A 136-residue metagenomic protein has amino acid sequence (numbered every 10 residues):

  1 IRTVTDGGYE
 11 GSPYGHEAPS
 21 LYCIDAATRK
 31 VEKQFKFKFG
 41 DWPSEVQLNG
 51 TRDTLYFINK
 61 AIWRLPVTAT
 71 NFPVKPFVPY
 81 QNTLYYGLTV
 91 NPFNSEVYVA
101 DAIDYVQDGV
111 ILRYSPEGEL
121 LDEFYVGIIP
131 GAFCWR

Functional and structural regions predicted by a protein language model:
Y9-P19, F57, D104-D108: Short, solvent-exposed loop/turn segments at conserved positions within beta-propeller repeat blades
H16-R29, I111-G118: Beta-propeller blade signature
K30-K38, N71-Q81, G118-F124: A short beta-strand motif characteristic of beta-propeller blades
G40-G50, N82-V90, Y125-R136: Repeated scaffold domains used in trafficking and secretory/extracellular systems, primarily beta-propellers
T51-D53, F93-S95: Short coil/turn segments that connect the beta-strands within blades of beta-propeller domains
